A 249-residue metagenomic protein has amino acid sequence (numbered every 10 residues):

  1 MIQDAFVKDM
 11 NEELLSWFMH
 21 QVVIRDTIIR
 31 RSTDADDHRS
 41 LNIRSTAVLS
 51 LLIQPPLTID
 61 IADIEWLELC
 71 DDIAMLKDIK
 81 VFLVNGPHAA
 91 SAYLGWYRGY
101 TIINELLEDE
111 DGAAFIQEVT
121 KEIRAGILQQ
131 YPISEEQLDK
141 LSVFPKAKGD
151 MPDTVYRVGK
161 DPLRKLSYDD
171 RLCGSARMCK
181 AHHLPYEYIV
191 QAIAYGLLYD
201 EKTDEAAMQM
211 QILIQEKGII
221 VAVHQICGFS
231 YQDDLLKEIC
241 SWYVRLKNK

Functional and structural regions predicted by a protein language model:
M1-K249: Substrate/ligand-engaging "lid" and interaction regions
